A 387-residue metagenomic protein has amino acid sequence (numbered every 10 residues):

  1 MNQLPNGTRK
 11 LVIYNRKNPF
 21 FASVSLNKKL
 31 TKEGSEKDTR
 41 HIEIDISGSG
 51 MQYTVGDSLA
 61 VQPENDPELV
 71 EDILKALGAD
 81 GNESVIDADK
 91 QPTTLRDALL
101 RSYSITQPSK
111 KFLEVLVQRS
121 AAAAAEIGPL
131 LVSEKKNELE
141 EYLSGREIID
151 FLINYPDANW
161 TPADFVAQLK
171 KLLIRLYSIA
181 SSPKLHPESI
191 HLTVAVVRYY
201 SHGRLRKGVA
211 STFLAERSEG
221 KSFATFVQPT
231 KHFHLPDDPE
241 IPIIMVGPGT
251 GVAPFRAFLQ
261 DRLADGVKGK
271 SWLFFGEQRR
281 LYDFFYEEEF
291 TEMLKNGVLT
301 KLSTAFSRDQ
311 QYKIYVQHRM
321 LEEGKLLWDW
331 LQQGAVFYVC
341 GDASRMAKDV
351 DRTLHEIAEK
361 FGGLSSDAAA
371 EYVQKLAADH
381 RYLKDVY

Functional and structural regions predicted by a protein language model:
M1-Y387: FNR-like FAD-binding dehydrogenase module
